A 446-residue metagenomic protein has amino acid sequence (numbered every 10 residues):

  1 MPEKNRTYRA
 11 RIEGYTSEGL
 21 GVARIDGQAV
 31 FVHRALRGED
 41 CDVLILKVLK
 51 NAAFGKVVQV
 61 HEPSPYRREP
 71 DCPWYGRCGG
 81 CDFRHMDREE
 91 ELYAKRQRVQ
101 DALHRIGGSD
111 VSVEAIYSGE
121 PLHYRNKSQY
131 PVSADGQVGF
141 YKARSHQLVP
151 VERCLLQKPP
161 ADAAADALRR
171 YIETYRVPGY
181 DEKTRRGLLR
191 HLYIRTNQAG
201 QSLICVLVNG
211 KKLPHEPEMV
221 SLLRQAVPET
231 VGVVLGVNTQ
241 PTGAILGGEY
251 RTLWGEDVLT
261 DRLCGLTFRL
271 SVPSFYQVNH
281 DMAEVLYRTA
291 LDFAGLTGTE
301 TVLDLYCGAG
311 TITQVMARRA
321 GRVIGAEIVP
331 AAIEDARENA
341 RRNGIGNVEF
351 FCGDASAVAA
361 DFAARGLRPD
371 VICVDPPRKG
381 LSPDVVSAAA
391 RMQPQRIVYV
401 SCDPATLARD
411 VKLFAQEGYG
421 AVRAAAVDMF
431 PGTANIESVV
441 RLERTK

Functional and structural regions predicted by a protein language model:
M1-W74, E349-F350, A357: Terminal RNA-binding accessory module
P2-Y8, S17, K211-K446: Rossmann-like S-adenosyl-L-methionine
G21-D26, G139-K142, L207, A336: Short, acidic/hydrophobic/Gly-rich beta-strand patch recurrent on exposed beta strands that often constitutes part
G38, Q157, N279: Short, conserved phosphate/pyrophosphate- and ester-handling motifs at nucleotide-, phospho-/glycolipid
D42-L44, Q129, L303: Hydrophobic beta-strand signal
V58-P70, G76-G179, A199, L213: Extended interfacial segments that mediate partner engagement and assembly in macromolecular machines
E114-P121, E182-K183, L189-H191, A426-M429: Short, solvent-exposed loop/turn elements at beta->coil junctions and helix N-caps that rim active or binding pockets
I194, G200-N209, T267-S271: Short, aliphatic-rich beta-strand segments
